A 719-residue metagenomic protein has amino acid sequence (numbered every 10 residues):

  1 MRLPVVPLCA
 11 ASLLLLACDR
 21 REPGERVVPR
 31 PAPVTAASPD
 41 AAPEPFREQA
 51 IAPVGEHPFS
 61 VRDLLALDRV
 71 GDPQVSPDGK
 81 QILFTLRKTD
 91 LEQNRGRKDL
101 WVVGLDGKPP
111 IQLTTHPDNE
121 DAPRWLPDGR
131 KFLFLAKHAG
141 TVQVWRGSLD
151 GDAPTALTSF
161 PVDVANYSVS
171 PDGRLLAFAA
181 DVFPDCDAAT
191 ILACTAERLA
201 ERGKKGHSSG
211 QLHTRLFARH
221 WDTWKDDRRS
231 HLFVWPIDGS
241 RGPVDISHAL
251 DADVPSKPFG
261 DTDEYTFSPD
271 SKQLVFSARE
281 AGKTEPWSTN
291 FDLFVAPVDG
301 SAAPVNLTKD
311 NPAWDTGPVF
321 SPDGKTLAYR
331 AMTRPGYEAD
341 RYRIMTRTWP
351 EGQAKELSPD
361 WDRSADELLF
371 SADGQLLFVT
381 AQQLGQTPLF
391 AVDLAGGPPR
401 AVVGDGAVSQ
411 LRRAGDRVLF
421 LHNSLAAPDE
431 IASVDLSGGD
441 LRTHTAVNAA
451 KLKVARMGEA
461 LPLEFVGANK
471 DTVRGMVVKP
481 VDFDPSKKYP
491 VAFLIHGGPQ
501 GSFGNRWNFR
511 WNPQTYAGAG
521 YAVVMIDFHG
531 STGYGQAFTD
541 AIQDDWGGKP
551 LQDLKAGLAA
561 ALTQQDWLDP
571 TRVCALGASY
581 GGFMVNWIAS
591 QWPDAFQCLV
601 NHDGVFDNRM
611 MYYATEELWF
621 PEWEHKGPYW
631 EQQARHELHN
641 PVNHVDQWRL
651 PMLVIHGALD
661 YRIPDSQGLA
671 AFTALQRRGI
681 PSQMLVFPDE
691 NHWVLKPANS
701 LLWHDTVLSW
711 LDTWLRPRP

Functional and structural regions predicted by a protein language model:
L15-A17: C-terminal motif of bacterial Sec signal peptides marking the signal peptidase cleavage site
D72-Q74, A177-A179, K205-A249, D263-T266 (+6 more regions): Non-catalytic accessory segments flanking enzyme active sites
P77-D78, P127-D128, P171-D172, P269-D270 (+3 more regions): Residue-level detector of Asp-centered blade-edge/turn motifs that repeat once per structural unit in beta-propeller
G79-I82, F132-L133, L176, L274 (+3 more regions): Hydrophobic beta-strand positions that form the internal "hydrophobic ladder" of WD40/Gbeta-like beta-propeller blades
L86-D99, T114-D121, L135-W145, S159-A165 (+10 more regions): A flexible loop/linker signature enriched in serine peptidases of the S9 family
G104-K108, S148-D152, I237-S240, P297-S301 (+3 more regions): Short loop/turn segments that connect beta-strands within beta-propeller blades
K487-G497: Short beta-strand element of the alpha/beta-hydrolase
N512, A517-G518, M525-P719: Active-site-proximal cap/loop segments of hydrolase catalytic domains
